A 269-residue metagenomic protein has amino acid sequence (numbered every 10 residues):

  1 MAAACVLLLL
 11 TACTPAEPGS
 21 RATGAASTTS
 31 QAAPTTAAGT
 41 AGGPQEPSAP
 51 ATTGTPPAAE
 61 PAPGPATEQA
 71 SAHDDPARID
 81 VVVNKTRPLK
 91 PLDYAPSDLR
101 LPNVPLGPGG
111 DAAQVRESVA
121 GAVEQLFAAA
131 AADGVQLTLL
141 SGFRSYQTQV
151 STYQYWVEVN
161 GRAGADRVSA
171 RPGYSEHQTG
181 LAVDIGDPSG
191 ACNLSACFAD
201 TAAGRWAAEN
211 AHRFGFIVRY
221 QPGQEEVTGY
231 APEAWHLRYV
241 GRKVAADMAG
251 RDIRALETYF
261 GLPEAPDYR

Functional and structural regions predicted by a protein language model:
A4-S141, Y146-R269: Extracytoplasmic cell-surface/polysaccharide-interacting catalytic and binding patches
